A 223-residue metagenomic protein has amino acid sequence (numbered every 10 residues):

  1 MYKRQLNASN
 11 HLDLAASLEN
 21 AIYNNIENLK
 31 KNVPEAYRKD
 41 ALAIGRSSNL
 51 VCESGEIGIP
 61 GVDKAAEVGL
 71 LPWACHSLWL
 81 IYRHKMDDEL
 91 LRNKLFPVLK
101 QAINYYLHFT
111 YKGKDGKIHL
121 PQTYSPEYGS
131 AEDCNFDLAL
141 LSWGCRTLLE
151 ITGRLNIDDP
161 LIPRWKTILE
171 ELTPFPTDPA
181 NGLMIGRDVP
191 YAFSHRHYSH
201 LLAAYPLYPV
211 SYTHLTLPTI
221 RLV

Functional and structural regions predicted by a protein language model:
M1-Q5, T213-T219: Conserved small/polar residues in nucleotide/adenosyl-binding loops
K3-D40: Carboxylate/His-rich catalytic cores and anion/metal-binding grooves
K3-L12, P72-K85, L201-P209: Alpha-helical support elements that line or immediately flank enzyme active sites and cofactor-binding pockets
K30-Y37, T110-Y124, T177-R187: Glycine- and aromatic-rich loop/turn segments at beta-sheet edges
A41-N93, P97, Q101-T167: The feature captures the catalytic groove of carbohydrate-active enzymes
E53-A66, H84-K85, S125-A131, N181-S194 (+3 more regions): Active-site-adjacent structural elements in folded domains
D115-K117, Y198-A203: Active-site lining segments that contact anionic ligands and/or coordinate catalytic metals
W165-L201: Long, low-complexity segments enriched in small/aliphatic residues
